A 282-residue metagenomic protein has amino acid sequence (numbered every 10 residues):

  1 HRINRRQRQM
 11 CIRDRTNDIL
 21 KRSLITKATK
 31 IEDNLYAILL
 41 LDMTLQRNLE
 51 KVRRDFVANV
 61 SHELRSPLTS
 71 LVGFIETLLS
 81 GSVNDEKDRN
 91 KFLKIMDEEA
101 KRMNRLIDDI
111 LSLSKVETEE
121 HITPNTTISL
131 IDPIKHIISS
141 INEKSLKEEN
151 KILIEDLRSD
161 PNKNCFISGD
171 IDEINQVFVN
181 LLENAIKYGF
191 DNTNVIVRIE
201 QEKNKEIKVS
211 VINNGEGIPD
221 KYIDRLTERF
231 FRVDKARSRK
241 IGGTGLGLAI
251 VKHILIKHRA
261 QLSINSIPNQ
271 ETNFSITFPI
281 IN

Functional and structural regions predicted by a protein language model:
H1-R8, I12: Single conserved hydrophobic/aromatic residue that forms the stacking wall/gate of nucleotide- or nucleobase-binding
E98-M103: Short alpha-helical segment of the dimerization/phosphotransfer core of two-component systems
T118-P124, N162-G169: Conserved micro-motifs of the catalytic ATP-binding
K144-P161: Short conserved segments within the C-terminal catalytic ATPase subdomain
N213: Acidic ATP/Mg2+-coordinating residue in the GHKL
I218-F230: Short conserved segment of the HATPase_c
